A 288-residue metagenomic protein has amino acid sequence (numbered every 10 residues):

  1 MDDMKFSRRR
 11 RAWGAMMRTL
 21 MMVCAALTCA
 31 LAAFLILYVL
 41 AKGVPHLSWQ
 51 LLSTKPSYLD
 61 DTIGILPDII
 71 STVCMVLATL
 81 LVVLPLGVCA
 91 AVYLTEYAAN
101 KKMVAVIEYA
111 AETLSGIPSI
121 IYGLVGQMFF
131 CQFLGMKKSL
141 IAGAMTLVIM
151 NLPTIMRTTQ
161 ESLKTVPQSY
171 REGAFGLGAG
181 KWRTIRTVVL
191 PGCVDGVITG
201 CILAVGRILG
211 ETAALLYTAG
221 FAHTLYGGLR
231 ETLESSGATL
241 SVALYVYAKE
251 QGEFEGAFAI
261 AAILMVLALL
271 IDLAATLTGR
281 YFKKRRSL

Functional and structural regions predicted by a protein language model:
M1-A25, A275-L288: Transmembrane alpha-helical segments of polytopic membrane transport and secretion proteins
D2-L20, L37-T79, V246-E255: Periplasmic/extracellular loop-to-transmembrane helix junction in inner-membrane transport proteins
G14, L86, A99-M103, P167-T199: Amphipathic cytosolic juxtamembrane alpha-helices at the membrane-cytosol interface of multi-pass membrane transporters
P56-L59, I63, L215-M265: Interhelical loop and adjacent transmembrane-helix boundary motif in polytopic membrane transport permeases
T79-A111, L124, A275-K284: Transmembrane-helix boundary motif in ABC transporter permease subunits
L94, Q160, K164, I202 (+1 more regions): C-terminal transmembrane helix and the adjacent membrane-cytosol boundary/short C-terminal tail of inner/organellar
E112-V148: Generic hydrophobic transmembrane alpha-helix motif, especially the helices
T159, K181-A219: Transmembrane alpha-helices
